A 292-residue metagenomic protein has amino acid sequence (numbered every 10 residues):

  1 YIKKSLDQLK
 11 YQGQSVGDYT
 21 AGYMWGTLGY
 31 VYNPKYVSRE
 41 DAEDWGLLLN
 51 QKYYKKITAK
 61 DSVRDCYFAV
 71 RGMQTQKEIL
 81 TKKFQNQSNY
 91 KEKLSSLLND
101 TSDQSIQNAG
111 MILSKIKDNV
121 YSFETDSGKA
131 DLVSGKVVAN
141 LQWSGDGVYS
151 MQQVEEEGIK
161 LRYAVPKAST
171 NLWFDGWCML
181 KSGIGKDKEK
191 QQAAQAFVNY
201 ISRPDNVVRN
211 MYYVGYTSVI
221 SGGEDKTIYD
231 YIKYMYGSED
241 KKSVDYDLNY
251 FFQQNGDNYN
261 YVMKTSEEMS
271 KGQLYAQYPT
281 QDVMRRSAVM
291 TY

Functional and structural regions predicted by a protein language model:
Y1-N119, F123-V133, S150: Extracytoplasmic ligand-binding site segments that recognize negatively charged/polar headgroups
Y1-Y11, Q85-D100, I112, K160 (+1 more regions): Surface-exposed intrinsically disordered loops and tails
D18-T20, W25-G29, Y54, V137 (+3 more regions): Extracellular structured ligand-interaction cores
Y23-W25, A42-L49, W143, W173 (+2 more regions): Tryptophan-centric aromatic hotspots in well-structured domains and transmembrane helices
S62-V63, Q142-S144, Y213-V214: Short, well-ordered beta-to-alpha junction loops that form the rim of enzyme active sites and present histidine/acidic
D118-D187: Extracytoplasmic/periplasmic substrate-binding proteins
M179-S270: Mature extracytoplasmic/periplasmic domains
G272-Q273, Q277-Y292: Low-complexity, Gly/Ser/Thr/Pro-rich intrinsically disordered linker/tail segments
